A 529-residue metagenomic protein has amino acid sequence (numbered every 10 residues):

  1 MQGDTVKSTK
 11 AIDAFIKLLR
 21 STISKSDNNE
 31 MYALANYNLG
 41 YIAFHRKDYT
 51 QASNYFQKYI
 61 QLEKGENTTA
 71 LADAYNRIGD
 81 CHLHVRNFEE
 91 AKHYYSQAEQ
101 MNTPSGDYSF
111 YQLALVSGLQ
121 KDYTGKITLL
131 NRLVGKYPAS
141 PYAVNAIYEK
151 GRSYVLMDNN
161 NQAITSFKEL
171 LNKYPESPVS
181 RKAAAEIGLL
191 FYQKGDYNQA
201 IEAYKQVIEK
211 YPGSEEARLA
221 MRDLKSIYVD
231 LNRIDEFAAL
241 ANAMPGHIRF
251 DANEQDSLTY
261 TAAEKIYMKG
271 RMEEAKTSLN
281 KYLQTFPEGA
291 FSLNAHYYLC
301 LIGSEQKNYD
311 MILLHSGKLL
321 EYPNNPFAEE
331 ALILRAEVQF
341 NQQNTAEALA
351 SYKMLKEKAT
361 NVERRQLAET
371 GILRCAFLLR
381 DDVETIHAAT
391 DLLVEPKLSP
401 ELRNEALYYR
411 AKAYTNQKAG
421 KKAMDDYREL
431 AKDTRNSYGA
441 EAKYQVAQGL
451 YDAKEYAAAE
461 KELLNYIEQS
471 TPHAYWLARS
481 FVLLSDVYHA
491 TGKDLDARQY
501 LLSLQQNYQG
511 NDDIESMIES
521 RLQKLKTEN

Functional and structural regions predicted by a protein language model:
M1-N529: Acidic, polar-rich low-complexity tracts and alpha-helical solenoid repeat scaffolds
